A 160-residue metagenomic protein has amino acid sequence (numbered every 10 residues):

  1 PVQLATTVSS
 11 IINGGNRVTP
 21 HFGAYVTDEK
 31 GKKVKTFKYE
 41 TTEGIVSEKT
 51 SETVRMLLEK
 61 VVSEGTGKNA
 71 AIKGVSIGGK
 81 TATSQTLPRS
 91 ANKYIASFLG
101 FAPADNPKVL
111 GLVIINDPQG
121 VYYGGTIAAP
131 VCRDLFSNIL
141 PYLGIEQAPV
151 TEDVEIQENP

Functional and structural regions predicted by a protein language model:
P1-T41, K49, L58-G144: Active-site beta-strand/loop architecture of penicillin-binding DD-peptidases
E146-P160: Short, highly charged C-terminal tails/helix-capping segments
